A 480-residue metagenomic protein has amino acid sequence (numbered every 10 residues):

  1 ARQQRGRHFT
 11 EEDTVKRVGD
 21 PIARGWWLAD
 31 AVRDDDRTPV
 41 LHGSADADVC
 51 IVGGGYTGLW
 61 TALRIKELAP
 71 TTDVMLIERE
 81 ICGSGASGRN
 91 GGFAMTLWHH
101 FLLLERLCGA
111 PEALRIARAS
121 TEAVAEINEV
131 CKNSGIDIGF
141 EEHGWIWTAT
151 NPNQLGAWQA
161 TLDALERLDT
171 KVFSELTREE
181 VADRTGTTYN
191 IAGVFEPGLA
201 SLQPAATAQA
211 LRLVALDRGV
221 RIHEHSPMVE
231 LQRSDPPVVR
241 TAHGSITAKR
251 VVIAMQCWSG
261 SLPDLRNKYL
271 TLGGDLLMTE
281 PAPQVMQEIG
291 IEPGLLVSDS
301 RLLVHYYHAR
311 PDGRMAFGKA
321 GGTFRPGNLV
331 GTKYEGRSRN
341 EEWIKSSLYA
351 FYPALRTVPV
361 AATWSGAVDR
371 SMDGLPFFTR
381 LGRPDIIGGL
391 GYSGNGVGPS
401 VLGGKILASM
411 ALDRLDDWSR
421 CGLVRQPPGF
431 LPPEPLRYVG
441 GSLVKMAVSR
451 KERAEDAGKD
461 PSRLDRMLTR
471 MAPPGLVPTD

Functional and structural regions predicted by a protein language model:
Q4-V49, E67-L68, T72-D73, H99 (+1 more regions): Extreme N-terminal leader/targeting segments of oxidoreductases
D13-A31, H100-R106, E129-A210: Flavin (FAD/FMN) cofactor-binding and adjacent substrate-gating region of FAD-dependent oxidoreductase domains
G53-T57, R79: Glycine-rich Rossmann-fold phosphate-binding loop(s) that bind the pyrophosphate of adenine dinucleotide cofactors
K66-R89: Glycine-rich FAD pyrophosphate-binding loop
R89-A119: Glycine-rich active-site loop/strand segments that organize a redox cofactor
G92, A125, N133-E141, M228-E230 (+4 more regions): Active-site substrate-recognition segment that forms the wall of the catalytic cavity or substrate channel
D163-E166, Y189-K249: Helical element adjacent to the flavin cofactor pocket in flavoenzyme catalytic cores
M410-K445: Active-site-proximal substrate-binding core of FAD-dependent oxidoreductases
